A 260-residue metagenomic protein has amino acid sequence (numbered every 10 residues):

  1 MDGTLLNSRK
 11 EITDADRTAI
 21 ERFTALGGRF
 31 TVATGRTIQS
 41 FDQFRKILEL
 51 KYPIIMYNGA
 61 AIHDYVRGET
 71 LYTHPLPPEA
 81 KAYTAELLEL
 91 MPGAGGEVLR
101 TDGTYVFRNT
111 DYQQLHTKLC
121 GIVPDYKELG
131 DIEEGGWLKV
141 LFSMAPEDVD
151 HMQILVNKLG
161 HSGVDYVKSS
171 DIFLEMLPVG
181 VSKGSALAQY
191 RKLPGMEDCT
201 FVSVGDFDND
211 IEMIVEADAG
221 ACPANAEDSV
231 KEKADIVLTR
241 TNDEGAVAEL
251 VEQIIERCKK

Functional and structural regions predicted by a protein language model:
M1-R9, I214: Asp-based phosphoryl-transfer active-site loop
E11-Q113: Active-site phosphate-binding/coordination module
T13, E175-K260: Mg2+-dependent phosphoryl-transfer enzymes with acidic/Ser/Thr/Gly-rich catalytic loops
R22, E86-L87, L155-K158, S229: Alpha-helical scaffold elements within enzyme catalytic domains, especially in hydrolases
I38, K81, W137, V149 (+2 more regions): A general structural signal for well-ordered alpha-helical segments in protein cores
L48-L50, N58, V66, L159-S162 (+2 more regions): Short, structured coil segments at secondary-structure junctions
K51-Y57, H74, T117-K118, G220-A224 (+1 more regions): Short hydrophobic/aromatic-enriched beta-strand-loop microsegments
G93-V204, D208-N209, M213-E216: Conserved acidic, metal-coordinating active-site core of Asp-based, Mg2+-dependent phosphoryl-transfer enzymes
